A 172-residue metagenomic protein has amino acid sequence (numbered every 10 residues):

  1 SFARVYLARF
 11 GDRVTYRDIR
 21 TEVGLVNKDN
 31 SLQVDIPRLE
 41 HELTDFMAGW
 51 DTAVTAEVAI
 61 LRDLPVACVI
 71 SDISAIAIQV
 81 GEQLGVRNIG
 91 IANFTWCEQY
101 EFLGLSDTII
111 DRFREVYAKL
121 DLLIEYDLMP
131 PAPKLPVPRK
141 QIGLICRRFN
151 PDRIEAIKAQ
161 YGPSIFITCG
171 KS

Functional and structural regions predicted by a protein language model:
S1, I73-Q79, G170-S172: Gly/Ser/Thr-rich loops at beta-strand to alpha-helix junctions that form or flank small-molecule/cofactor-binding
S1-A48: Conserved nucleotide-sugar phosphate-binding/catalytic loop shared by glycosyltransferases and other
A3-D12, I78-Q83, Y117, P130-P138: Short loop/helix-cap segments at secondary-structure boundaries that form the rim of catalytic
V14-R20, G85-W96, K140-G143: Short hydrophobic/aromatic-enriched beta-strand-loop microsegments
P37, A48-T55, D111, D152-E155: Generic alpha-helical secondary structure signal
E42-L61, L123-I124: Solvent-exposed, charged interface segments at domain starts and junctions
A53-R114: Conserved nucleotide-sugar donor-interacting segment of glycosyltransferase catalytic cores, predominantly GT-B
Y100-S172: A nucleotide-sugar donor-handling region in carbohydrate enzymes
